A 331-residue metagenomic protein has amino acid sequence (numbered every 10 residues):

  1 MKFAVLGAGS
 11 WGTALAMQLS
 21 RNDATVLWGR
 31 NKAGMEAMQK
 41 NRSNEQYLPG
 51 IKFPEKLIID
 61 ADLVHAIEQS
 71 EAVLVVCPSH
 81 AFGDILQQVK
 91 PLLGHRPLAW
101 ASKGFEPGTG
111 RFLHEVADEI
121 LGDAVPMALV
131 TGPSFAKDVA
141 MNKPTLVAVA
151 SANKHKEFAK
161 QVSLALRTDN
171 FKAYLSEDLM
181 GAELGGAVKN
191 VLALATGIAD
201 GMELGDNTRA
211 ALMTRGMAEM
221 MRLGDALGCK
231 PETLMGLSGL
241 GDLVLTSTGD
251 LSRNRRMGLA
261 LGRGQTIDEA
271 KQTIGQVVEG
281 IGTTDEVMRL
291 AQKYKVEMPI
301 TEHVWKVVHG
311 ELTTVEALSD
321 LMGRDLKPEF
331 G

Functional and structural regions predicted by a protein language model:
M1-I51, I58-A61, Q88: NAD(P)+-binding Rossmann beta1-loop-alpha1 motif at the extreme N-terminus of oxidoreductases
F53, I59-P144, V162: Rossmann-like NAD(P)(H) cofactor-binding subdomain of soluble oxidoreductases
A81, L92, V116-P126, P144-L194 (+1 more regions): Internal alpha-helical scaffold of NAD(P)-dependent oxidoreductase catalytic cores
W100, P126-T131, A173-E177, G236 (+1 more regions): General beta-strand structural signal in soluble alpha/beta enzymes
T196-D200, D225-M235, G239, L243-G331: NAD(P)-dependent Rossmann-like dehydrogenase/reductase catalytic/cofactor-binding core
